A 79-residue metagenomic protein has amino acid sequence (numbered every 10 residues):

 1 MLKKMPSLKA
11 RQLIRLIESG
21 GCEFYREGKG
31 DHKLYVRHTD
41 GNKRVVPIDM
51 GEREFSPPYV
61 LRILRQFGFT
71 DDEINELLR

Functional and structural regions predicted by a protein language model:
M1-K29, L34-R79: Basic nucleic-acid-binding interfaces
